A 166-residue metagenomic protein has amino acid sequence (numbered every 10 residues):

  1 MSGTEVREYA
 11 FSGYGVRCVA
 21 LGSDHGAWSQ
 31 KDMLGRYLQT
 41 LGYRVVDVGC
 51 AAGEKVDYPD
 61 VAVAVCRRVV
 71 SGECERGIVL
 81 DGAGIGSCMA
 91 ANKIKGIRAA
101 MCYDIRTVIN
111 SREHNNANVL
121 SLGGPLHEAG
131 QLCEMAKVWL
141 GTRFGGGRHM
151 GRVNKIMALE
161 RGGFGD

Functional and structural regions predicted by a protein language model:
F11-Y14, A20-G22, G26-A27, I105-D166: C-terminal binding/interaction regions
G15-R17, E73-E75, G96-I97, N115-A117: Short coil/turn connectors at secondary-structure junctions
A20-L41, V45: Glycine-rich phosphate/diphosphate-binding loop of Rossmann-like nucleotide-binding domains
R44-K55: A short beta-strand-loop structural module common to alpha/beta enzyme folds
V61-M101: Helix-adjacent hinge/juxtasegments
